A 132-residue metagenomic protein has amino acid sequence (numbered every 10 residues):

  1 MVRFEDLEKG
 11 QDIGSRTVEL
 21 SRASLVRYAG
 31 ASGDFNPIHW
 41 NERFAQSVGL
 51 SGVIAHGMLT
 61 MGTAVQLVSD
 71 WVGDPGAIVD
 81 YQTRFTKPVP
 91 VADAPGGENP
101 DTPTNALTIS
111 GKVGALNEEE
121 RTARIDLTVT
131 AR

Functional and structural regions predicted by a protein language model:
M1-A55: Catalytic strand-loop segment that frames the active site of acyl-thioester-processing enzymes
M1-I13, G97-R132: HotDog/MaoC-like acyl-thioester-processing domains
S15, I78-D80, R124: Hydrophobic residues on conserved beta-strands that form the core of alpha/beta folds
S21, L25, W40, T60 (+3 more regions): Amphipathic, positively biased hydrophobic alpha-helical segments used for protein targeting and membrane insertion
H39-F44, I78-V79, E120: Glycine-rich loops and low-complexity Gly/Arg-rich segments that provide flexible linkers or classic glycine-based
Q46-A55, T60-G114: Hydrophobic beta-strand-centered segment that forms part of the acyl-chain substrate-binding groove
